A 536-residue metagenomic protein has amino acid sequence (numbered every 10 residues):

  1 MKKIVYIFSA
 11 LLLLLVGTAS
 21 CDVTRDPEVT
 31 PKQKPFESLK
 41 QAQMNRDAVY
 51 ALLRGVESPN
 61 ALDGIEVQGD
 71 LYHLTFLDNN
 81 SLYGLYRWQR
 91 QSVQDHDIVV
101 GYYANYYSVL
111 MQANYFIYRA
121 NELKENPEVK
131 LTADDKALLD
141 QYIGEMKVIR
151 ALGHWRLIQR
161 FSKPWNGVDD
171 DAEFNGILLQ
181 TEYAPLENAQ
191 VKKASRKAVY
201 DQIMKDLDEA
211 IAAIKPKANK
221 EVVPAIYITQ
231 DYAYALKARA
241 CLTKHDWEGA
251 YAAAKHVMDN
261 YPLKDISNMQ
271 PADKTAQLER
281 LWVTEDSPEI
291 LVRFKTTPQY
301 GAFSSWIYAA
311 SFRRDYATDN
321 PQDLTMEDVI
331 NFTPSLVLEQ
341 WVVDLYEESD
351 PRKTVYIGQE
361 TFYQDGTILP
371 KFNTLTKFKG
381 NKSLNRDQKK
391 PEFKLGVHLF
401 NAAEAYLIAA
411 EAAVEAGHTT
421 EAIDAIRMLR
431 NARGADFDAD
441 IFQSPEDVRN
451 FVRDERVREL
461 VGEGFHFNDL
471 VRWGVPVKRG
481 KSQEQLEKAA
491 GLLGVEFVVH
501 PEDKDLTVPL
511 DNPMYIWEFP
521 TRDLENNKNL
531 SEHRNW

Functional and structural regions predicted by a protein language model:
C21-T75, A254, N320-D323, T333 (+6 more regions): Membrane-proximal, proline-rich intrinsically disordered regions
K32-Q33, L62-N79, K130-D134, S162-I177 (+2 more regions): Short, surface-exposed recognition loops and adjoining beta-strand edges that mediate ligand/DNA contacts, enriched
M44, Y251-V397, R449, E459 (+4 more regions): Hydrophobic-face positions in mid-chain alpha helices that act as interaction patches
R46, L110-A113, Y200, L207 (+2 more regions): Inward-facing hydrophobic residues that define packing positions of alpha-helical scaffold repeats
Y83-F161, A194, A212-I214, K390-V397 (+1 more regions): Conserved, well-structured interaction surfaces
